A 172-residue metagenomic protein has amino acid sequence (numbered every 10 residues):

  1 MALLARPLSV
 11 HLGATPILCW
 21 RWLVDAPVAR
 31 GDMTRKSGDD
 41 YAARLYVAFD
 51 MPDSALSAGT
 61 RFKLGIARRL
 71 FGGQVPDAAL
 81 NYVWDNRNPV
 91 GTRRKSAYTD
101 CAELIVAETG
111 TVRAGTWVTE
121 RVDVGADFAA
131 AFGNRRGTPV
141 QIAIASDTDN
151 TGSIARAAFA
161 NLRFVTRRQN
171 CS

Functional and structural regions predicted by a protein language model:
M1-T15, A26-R30, T99-E108: Secreted extracellular polysaccharide-interacting domains
T15-A26, V140-S146: A short beta-strand element within beta-rich, extracytoplasmic domains of secreted/secretory-pathway proteins
P16, Y41-A43, P76-A78, T116 (+2 more regions): Residues that flank catalytic or metal-binding motifs in active/ligand-binding sites
R21-P27, D50-P52, G125: Solvent-exposed strand-to-loop "edge" motifs in beta-rich extracellular domains
T34-G38, S153: Short consensus segments that form the blades of beta-propeller domains, in both extracellular/periplasmic
D40, R44, F49-Y98: Extracellular/luminal beta-rich ligand-recognition and adhesion surfaces characterized by aromatic-Gly/Pro-enriched
L45, D100-G110, A114-G152: Extracellular beta-strand ligand-recognition surfaces/modules
L45-V47, R156-N170: Exposed low-complexity, polar/acidic, P/S/T/G-rich flexible segments that act as propeptides, protease-susceptible
